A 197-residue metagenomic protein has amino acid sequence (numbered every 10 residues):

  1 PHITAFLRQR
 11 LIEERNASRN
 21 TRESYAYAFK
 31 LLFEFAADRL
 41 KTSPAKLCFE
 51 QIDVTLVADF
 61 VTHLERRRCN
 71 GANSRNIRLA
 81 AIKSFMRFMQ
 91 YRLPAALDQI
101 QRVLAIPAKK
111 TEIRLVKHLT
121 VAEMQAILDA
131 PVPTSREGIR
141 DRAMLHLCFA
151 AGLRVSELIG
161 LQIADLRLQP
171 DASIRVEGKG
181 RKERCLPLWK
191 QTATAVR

Functional and structural regions predicted by a protein language model:
P1-R197: Conserved catalytic core of the tyrosine transesterase superfamily
